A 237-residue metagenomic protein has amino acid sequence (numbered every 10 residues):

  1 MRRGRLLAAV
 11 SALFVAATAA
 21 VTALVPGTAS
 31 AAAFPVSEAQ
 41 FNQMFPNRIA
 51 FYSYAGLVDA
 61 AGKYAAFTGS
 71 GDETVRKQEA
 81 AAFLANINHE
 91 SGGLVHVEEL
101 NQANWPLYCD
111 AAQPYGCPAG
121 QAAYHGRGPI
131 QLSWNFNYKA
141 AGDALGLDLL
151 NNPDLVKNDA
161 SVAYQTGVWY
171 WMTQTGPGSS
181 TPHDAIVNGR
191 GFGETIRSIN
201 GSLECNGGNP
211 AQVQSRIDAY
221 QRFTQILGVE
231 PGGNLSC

Functional and structural regions predicted by a protein language model:
M1-A31: Secretory targeting and sorting signals
A33-F45, Q174-G176, G193-C237: Extracellular low-complexity, O-glycosylation-prone Ser/Thr/Pro/Gly-rich "stalks" and linkers flanking catalytic
A33-G56, E79, F83-T173, G191 (+1 more regions): Peptidoglycan-targeting cell-wall enzymes and recognition modules
A60-K63, A103: Extended, non-catalytic subsegments within catalytic or DNA/protein-binding/adaptor domains
G62-V75: Helix-loop segments that flank and shape redox-cofactor active sites
F67-S70, H89-E99, P177, S202-N209: Secretory-pathway/luminal and periplasmic proteins that interact with or process carbohydrate-rich
E73-A80, I186-G189: A glycine-rich, coil/turn loop motif that links secondary-structure elements
G178-V187, P210: Short conserved catalytic/interaction loops centered on acidic-Pro-aromatic/His motifs
